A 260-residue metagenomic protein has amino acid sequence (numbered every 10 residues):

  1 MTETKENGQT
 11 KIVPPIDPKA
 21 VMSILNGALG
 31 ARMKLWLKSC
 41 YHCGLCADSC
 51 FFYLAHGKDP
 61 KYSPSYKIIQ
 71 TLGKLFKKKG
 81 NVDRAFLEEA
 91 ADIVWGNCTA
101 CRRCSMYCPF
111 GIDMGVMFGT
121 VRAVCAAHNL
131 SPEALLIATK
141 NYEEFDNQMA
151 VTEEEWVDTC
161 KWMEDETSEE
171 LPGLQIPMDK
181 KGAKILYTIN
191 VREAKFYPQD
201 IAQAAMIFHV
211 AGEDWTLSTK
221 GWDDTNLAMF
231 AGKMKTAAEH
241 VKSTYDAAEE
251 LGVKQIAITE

Functional and structural regions predicted by a protein language model:
T4-M22: DNA-contacting interfaces and partner/effector-binding or oligomerization modules in DNA-centric proteins
I12, A20, G27-L37, Q70-T259: Iron-sulfur-cluster electron-transfer modules
C40, C50, C98: Short cysteine-rich clusters marking metal-coordination/redox-active sites
C43-A47, C101-C104: Cysteine-cluster motifs in flexible loop/terminal segments that predominantly coordinate metals
C46, H56-Y66: N-terminal cofactor/phosphate-binding cores enriched in small/glycine residues, especially glycine-rich loops such as
A47, L54, C125-N129: A generic secondary-structure signal for well-formed alpha-helical elements
S49-C50, C108: Cysteine-centered loop/knuckle micro-motif
F51-Y53, P60-Y62, Y197-I201: Short, glycine/acidic-enriched capping/hinge loops at junctions between secondary-structure elements
